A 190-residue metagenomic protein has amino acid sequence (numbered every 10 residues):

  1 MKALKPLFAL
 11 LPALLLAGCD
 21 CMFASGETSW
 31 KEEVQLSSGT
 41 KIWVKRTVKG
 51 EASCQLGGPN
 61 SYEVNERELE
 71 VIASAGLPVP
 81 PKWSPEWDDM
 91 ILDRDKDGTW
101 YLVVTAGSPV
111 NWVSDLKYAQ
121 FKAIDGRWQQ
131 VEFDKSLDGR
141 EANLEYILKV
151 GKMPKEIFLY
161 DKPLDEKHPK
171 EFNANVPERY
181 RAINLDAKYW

Functional and structural regions predicted by a protein language model:
M1-F8: Bacterial N-terminal signal peptides that target proteins for export
L4, E27, L77: Sparse, context-dependent recognition of short Cys/His-centered cofactor- or disulfide-binding micro-motifs
P12-L14: Residue-level signal for mature regions of secreted extracellular proteins and peptides
A17-G18: C-terminal motif of bacterial Sec signal peptides marking the signal peptidase cleavage site
M22-S74: N-terminal "first-domain core" detector
E51-A119, A123, R127: Structured domain cores in non-transmembrane regions
K96-W190: Acidic, small-residue rich beta-repeat scaffolds with periodic aromatic anchors
